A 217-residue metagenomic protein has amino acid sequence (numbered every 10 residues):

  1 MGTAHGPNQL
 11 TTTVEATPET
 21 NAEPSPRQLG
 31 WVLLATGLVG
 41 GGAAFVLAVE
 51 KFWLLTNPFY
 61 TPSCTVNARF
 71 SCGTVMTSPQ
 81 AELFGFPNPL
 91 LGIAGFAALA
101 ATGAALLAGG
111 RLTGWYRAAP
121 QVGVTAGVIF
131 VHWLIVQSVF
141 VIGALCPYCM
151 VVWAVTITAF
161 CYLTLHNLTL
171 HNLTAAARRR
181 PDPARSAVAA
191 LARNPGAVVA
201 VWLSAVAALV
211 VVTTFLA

Functional and structural regions predicted by a protein language model:
G2-R27, L170-R193: Membrane-interfacial, low-structure loops and terminal tails that flank and connect transmembrane helices in multi-pass
G2-T3, G37, A94-A100, V152-H171 (+1 more regions): Hydrophobic cores of alpha-helical transmembrane segments in multi-pass inner/ER membrane proteins, independent
R27-L55, A208-L209: N-terminal signal-anchor transmembrane alpha helix
F52-P87: Extracytosolic (periplasmic/ER-lumenal) interhelical loops and adjacent juxtamembrane/interface segments of multi-pass
M76-A98, L145-I157: Membrane-interface loop-to-helix entry segments
F86-R111, A126, F130: Hydrophobic alpha-helical transmembrane segments
R111, I135-P147, L216: Membrane-interface helix caps and helix-loop-helix hairpins in membrane proteins
A207-A217: Juxtamembrane boundary at the C-terminal end of a transmembrane helix
